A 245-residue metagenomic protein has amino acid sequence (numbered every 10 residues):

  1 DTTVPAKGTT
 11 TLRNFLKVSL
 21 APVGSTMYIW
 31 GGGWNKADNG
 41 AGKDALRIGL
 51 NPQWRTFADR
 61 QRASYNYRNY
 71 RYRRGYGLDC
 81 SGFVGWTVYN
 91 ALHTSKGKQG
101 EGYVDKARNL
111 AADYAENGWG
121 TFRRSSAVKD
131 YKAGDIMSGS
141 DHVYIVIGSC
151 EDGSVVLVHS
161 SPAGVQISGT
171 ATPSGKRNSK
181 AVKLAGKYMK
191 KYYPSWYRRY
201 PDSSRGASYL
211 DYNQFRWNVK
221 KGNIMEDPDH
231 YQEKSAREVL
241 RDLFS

Functional and structural regions predicted by a protein language model:
D1-L92, N213-S245: N-terminal capping segments
V4, V18, V23, V84 (+9 more regions): Extended aliphatic helical segments
K7-T10, G102-D105, K180: Alpha-helix boundary/N-cap detector
L20, A45, L78, Y114-E116 (+4 more regions): Compositionally biased, low-complexity repeat tracts
S25-N39, Y65-G75, S138-R198: Glycine-rich catalytic cores of cysteine/serine-nucleophile enzymes that process amide/ester linkages in cell-envelope
M27, S64, N69, G102 (+7 more regions): Intrinsically disordered, low-complexity N-terminal regions enriched in serine/proline/glycine with scattered basic
T94-G175: ...with weaker cross-activation on analogous glycine-rich loops/strands in unrelated enzymes
T172-S245: Low-complexity, Gly/Ser/Thr/Pro-rich intrinsically disordered linker/tail segments
